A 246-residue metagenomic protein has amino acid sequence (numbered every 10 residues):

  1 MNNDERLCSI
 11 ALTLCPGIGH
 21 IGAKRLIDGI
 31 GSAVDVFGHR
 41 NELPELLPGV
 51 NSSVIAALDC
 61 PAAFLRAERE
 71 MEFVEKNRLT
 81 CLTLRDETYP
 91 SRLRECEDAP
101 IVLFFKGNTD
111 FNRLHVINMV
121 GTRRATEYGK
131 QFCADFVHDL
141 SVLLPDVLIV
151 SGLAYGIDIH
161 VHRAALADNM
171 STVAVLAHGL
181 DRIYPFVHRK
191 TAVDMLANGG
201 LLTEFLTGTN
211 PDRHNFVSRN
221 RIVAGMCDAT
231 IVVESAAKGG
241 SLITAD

Functional and structural regions predicted by a protein language model:
M1-D139: Short, positively charged patches
M1-N3, T83-D246: Glycine-biased, small-residue-rich flexible motifs in mid-sequence functional cores and linkers
